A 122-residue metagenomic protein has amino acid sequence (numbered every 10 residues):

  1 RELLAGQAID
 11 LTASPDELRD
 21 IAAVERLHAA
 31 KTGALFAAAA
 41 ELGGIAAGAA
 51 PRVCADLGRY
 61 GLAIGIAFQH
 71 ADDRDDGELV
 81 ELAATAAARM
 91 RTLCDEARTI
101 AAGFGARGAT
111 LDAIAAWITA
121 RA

Functional and structural regions predicted by a protein language model:
R1-A122: All-alpha prenyltransferase/terpene-synthase fold signal
